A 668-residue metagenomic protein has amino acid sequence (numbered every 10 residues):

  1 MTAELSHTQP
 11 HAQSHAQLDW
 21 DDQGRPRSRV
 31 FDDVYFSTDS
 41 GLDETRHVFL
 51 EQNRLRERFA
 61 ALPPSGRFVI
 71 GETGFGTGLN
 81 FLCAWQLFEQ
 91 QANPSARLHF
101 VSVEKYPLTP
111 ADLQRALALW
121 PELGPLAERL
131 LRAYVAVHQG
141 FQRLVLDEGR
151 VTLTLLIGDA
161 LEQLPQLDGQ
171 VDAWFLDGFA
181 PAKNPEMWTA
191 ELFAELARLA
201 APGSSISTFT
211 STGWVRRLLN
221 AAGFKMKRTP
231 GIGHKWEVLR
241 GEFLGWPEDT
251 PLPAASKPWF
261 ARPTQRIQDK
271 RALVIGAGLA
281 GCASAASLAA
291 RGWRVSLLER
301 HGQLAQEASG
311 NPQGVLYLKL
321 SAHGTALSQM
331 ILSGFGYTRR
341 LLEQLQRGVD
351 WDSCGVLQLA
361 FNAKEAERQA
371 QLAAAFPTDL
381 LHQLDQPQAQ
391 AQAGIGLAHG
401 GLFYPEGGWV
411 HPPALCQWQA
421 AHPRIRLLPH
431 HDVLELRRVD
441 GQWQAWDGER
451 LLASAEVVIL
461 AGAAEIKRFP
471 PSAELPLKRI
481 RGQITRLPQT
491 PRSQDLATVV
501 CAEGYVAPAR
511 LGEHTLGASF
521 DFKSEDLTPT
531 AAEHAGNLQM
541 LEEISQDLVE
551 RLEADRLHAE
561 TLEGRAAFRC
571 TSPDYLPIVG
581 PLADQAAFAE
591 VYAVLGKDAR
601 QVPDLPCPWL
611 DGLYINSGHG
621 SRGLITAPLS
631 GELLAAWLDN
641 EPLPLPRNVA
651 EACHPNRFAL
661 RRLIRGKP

Functional and structural regions predicted by a protein language model:
L62-Q170, A190: The AdoMet/dcAdoMet-binding core of the Class I SAM-like
G124-A127, A322-H323, G348-Q358, Q386-A421 (+2 more regions): Helix-loop-beta segment of a Rossmann-like dinucleotide-binding subdomain
K270-S296: N-terminal Rossmann-like FAD-binding beta1-loop-alpha1 element of flavoenzymes
A290-S309: Glycine-rich FAD pyrophosphate-binding loop
G314-Q392: Dinucleotide-binding Rossmann-like beta1-alpha1 core, especially the glycine-rich loop that anchors the ADP
L402-G448, A453, V457, A461: Helical element adjacent to the flavin cofactor pocket in flavoenzyme catalytic cores
V439, W446-D447, L451-Q539, E543-G564: Flavin-dependent oxidoreductases
L552-P668: C-terminal catalytic lobe of FAD-dependent flavoproteins
